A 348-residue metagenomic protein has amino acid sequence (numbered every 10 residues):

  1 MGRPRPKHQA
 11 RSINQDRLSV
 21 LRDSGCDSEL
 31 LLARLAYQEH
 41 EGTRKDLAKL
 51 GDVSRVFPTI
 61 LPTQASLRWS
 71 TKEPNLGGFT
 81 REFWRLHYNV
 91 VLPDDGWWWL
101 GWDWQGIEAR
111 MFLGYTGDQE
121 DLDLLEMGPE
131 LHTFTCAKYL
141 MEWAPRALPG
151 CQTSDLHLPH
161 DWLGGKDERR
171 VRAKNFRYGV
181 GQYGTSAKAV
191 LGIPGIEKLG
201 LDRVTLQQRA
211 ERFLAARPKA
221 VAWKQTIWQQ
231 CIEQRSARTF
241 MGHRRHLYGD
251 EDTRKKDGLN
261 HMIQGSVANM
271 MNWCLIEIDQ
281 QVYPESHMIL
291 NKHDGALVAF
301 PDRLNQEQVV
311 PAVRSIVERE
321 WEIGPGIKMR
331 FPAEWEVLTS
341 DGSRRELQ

Functional and structural regions predicted by a protein language model:
M1-L163, Q229-G295, V310-V317: Acidic, glycine-rich two-metal-ion catalytic cores of nucleic acid-processing enzymes
M1-S28, G179-K224: Extended, well-ordered alpha-helical scaffold/bundle regions in very large, multi-domain proteins
R68-W69, A109-R110, V298-F300, D341-Q348: Short, solvent-exposed polar/charged micro-motifs at secondary-structure junctions
F112, R177-G179, S186-L201, A296-R314: Catalytic palm subdomain of template-directed nucleic-acid polymerases, centered on the conserved carboxylate motif
K166-A173, D202, L206: Membrane-interface starts of transmembrane alpha-helices
R170-Q182: Short, amphipathic alpha-helical "recognition" segments used to contact nucleic acids or chromatin
V171, I289-G295, K328-R330: Short Gly/Ser/Thr- and Asp/Glu-enriched loop/turn motifs at secondary-structure junctions
F213-Q225, R303-Q348: Polymerase palm active-site segment centered on the conserved acidic dipeptide of motif C
